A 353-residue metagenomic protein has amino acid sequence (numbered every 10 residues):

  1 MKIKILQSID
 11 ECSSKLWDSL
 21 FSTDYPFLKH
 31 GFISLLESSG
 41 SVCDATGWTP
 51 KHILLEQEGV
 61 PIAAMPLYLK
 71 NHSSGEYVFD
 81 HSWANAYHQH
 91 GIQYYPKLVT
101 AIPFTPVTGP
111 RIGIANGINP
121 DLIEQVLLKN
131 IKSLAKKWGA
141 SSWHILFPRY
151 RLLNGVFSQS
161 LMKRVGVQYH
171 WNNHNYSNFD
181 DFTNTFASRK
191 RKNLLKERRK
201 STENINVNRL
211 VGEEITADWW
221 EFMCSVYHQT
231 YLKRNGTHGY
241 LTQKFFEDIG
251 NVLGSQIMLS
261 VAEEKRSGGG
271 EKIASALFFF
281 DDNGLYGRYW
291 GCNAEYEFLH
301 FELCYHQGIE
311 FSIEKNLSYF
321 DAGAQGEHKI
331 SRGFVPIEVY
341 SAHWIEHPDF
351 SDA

Functional and structural regions predicted by a protein language model:
M1-Q93, K132-E297: A conserved beta-strand-loop-helix scaffold within acyl/acetyltransferase catalytic domains
D10, L69, G109, V156-F186 (+1 more regions): Active-site/acyl-donor-binding loops of N-acyltransferases
Y94, N119-K132, E295-E310, D321: Conserved acetyl-CoA-binding loop-helix of GNAT-fold acetyltransferases
Y94-P106, F279: Short glycine/proline-enriched loop/turn "hinge" motifs that connect secondary-structure elements and lie
V107-P120, W290-F298: A short, internal acetyl-CoA/4′-phosphopantetheine-binding micro-motif in the GNAT/acyltransferase core
L134, F311, H328: Hydrophobic/aromatic ligand-binding patch that stacks against planar heteroaromatic rings of cofactors or nucleotides
W138-F147, S312-A324: Conserved GNAT acetyl-CoA-binding A-motif
M223, F245, K272, G287 (+2 more regions): Extended, hydrophobic alpha-helical segments in both membrane/secreted and soluble proteins
